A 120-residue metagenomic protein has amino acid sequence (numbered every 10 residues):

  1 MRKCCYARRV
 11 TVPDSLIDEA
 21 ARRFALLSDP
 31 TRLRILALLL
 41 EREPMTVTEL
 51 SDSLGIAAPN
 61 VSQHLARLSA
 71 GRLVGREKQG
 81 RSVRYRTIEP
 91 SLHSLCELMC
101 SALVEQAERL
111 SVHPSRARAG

Functional and structural regions predicted by a protein language model:
M1-E19, E41, E89-G120: Amphipathic alpha-helical dimerization/coiled-coil segments that flank or bridge DNA-binding/regulatory modules
D18-A57, Q79-S91: N-terminal helix-turn-helix DNA-binding core of bacterial DNA-binding proteins
R32, Q63-H64: Histidine-centered divalent metal-coordination motifs
L36, L65-A66: Short, hydrophobic-biased segments on the C-terminal half of alpha helices that form "recognition helices"
P44, R67, R72-L73: Short hinge/loop at the helix->beta-strand junction immediately C-terminal to the helix-turn-helix recognition helix
D52, Q63, S69-A70: Alpha-helical residues within the helix-turn-helix
G71-G75, I88-E89: DNA-binding patch around the recognition helix
